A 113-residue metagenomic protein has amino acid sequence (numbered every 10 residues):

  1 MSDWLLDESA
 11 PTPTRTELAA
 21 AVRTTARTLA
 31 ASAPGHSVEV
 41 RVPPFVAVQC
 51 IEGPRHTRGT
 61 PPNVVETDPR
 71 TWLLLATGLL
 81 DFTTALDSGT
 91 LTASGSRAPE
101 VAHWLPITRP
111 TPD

Functional and structural regions predicted by a protein language model:
M1-D113: Feature captures hydrophobic
